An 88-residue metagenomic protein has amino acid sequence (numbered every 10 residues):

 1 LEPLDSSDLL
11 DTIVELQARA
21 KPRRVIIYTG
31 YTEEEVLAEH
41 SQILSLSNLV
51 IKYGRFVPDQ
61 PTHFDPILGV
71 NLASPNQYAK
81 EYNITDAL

Functional and structural regions predicted by a protein language model:
L1-I27, E33-H40: Conserved Radical SAM active-site core
L1-L16, Y53-L72, N83: Conserved glycine-rich "GG(E/T)P / GGGxP" loop and the immediately following alpha-helix in the radical SAM core
P22-R24, S47-N48, N76: A generic structural signal for alpha->beta connector loops
I27-Y28, K52: Short internal beta-strands
E34-V36, D59-T62, L88: Short, well-ordered, mixed-charge alpha-helical segments that flank or form enzyme active sites
A38-Q60: Structural recognition of alpha->loop->beta junctions
L72-Y78: C-terminal helical cap(s) of enzyme catalytic domains, especially alpha/beta-barrels
Y78-L88: Charged phosphate-binding loop/patch that engages nucleotide di/tri-phosphates or the phosphate backbone of nucleic
